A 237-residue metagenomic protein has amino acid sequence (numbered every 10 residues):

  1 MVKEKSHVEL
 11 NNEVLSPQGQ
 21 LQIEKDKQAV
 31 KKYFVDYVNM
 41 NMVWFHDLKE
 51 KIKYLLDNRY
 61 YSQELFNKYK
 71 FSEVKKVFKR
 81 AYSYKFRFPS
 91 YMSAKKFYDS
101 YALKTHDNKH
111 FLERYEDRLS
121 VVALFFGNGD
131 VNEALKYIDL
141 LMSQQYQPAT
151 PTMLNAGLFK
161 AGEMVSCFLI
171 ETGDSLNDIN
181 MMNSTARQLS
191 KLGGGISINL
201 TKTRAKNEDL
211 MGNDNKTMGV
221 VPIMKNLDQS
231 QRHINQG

Functional and structural regions predicted by a protein language model:
M1-G237: Extended catalytic cores of very large enzyme megasubunits
